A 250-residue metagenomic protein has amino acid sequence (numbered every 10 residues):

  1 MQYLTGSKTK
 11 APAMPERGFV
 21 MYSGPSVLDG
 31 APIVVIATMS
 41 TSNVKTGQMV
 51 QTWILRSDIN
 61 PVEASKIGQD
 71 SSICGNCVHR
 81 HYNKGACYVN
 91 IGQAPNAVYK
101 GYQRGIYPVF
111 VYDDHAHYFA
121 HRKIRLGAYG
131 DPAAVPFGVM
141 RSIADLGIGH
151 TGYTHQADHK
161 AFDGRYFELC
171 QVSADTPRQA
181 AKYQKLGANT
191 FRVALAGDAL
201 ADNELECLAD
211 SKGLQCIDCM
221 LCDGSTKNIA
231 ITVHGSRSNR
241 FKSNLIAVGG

Functional and structural regions predicted by a protein language model:
M1-G250: Class I S-adenosyl-L-methionine
